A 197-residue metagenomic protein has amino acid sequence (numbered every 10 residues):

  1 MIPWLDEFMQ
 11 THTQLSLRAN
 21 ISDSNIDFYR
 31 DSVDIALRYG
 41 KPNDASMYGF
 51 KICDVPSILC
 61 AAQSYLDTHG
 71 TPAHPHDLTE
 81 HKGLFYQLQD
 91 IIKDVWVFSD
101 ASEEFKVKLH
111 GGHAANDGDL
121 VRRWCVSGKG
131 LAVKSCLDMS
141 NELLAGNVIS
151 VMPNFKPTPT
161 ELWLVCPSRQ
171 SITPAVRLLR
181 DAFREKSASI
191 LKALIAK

Functional and structural regions predicted by a protein language model:
M1-Y48, A196-K197: Central regulatory/effector-binding core of bacterial HTH transcription factors
F8-M9, D77, D94-K108: Ligand-binding cleft/hinge of the Venus flytrap
T11-Q14, C136-N147, F155-K197: C-terminal effector-binding regulatory domain of bacterial HTH transcription factors
L17-I21, F85, K106-D117, F155: Short beta-strand-to-loop elements that line the ligand-binding cleft of bilobed periplasmic-binding protein-like
I35-R38, G130-K134, V151: Paired acidic/hydrophobic, glycine-rich loop segments that form the ligand-binding mouth/hinge of periplasmic-binding
D44-G49, E142-M152: Ligand-binding "clamshell"
S46-S57, A61-Y86, A101: Flexible hinge/capping segments at coil-to-helix
L78, R123-G128, L143: Hydrophobic residues within well-ordered alpha-helices
